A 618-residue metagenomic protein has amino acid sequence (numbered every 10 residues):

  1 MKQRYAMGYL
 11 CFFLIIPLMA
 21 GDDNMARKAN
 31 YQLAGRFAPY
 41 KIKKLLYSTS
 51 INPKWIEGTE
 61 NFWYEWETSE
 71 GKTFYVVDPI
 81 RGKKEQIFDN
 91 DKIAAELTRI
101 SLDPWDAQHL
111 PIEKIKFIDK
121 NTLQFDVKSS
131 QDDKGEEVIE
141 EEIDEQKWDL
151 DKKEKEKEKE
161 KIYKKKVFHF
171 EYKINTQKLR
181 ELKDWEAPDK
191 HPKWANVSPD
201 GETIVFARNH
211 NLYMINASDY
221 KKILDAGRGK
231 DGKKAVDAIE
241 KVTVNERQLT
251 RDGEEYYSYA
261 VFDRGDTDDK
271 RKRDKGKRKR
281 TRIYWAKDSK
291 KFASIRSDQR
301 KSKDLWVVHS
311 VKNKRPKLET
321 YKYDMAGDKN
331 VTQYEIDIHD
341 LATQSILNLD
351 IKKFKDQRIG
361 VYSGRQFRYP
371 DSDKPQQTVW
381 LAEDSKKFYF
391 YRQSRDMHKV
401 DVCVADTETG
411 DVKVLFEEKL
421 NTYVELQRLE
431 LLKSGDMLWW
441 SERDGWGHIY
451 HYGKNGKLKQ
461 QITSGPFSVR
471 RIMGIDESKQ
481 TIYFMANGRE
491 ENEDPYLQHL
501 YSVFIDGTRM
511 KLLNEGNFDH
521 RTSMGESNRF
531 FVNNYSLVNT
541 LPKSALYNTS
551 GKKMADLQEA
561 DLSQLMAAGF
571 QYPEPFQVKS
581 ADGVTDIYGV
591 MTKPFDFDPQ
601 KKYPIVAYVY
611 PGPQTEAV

Functional and structural regions predicted by a protein language model:
M1-Y9: Bacterial N-terminal signal peptides that target proteins for export
Y9-F12, A26, A581: Residues at the start of alpha-helices and the adjacent loop-to-helix junctions
F12-A20: Hydrophobic h-region of N-terminal signal peptides that target proteins for export in Gram-negative bacteria
A20-P542, L546-Y547, S563, F570: Beta-propeller folds
P53, D304, D519-V618: Serine-hydrolase catalytic core recognition
